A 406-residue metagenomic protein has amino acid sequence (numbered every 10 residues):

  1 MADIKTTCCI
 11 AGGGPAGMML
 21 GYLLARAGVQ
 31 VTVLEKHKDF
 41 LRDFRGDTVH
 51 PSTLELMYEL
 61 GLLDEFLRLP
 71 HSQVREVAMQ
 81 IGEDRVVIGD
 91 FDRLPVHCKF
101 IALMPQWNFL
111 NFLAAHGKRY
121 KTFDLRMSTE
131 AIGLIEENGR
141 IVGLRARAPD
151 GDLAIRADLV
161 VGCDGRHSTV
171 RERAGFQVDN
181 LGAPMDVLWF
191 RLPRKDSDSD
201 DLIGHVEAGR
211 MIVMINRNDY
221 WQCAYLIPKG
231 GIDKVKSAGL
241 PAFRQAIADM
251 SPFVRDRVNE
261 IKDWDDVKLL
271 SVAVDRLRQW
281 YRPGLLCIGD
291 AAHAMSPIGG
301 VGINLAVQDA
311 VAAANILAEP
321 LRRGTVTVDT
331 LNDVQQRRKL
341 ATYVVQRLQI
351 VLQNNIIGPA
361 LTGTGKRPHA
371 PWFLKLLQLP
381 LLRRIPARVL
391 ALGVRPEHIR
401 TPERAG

Functional and structural regions predicted by a protein language model:
A2-A16: Beta1/beta-strand and adjacent pyrophosphate-binding region of the FAD-binding site in flavoprotein oxidoreductases
A11, A25-R45: Glycine-rich FAD pyrophosphate-binding loop
H50-H116: Active-site-adjacent segment of FAD-dependent monooxygenases/related oxidoreductases
E65, Q80-V86, A102-L159: Feature captures the FAD/FMN-dependent oxidoreductase FAD-binding
A115, T129, G133, G139-L153 (+2 more regions): Conserved FAD-binding catalytic core of PHBH/FMO-like flavoproteins
M211, V274-R276, A292-N304, L340: Glycine-rich phosphate/pyrophosphate-binding beta-alpha loops
S271-C287, Y343, L361: FAD-binding beta-loop-beta segment adjacent to the flavin cofactor pocket
N315-G406: C-terminal helical "tail/cap" subdomain of flavin- and related membrane-associated enzymes
